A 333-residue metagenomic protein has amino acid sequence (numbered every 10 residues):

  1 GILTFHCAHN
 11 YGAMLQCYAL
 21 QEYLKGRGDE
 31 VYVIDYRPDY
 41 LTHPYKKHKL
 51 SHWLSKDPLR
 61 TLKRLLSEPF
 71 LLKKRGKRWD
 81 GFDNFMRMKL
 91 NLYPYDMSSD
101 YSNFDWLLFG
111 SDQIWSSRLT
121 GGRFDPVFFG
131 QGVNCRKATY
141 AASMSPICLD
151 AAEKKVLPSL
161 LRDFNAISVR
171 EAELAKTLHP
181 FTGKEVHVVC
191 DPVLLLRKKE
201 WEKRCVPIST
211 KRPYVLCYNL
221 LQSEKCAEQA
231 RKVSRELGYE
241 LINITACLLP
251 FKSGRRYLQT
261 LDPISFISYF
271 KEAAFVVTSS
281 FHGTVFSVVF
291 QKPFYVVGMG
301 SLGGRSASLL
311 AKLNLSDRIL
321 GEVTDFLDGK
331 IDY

Functional and structural regions predicted by a protein language model:
I2-Y11, L15-S159: Aromatic- and Gly/Pro-rich donor/ligand-binding loops that form nucleotide- or phosphate-bearing donor binding pockets
K89-W106, W115-G122, A141-Y214, N219-L220: A nucleotide-sugar donor-handling region in carbohydrate enzymes
F109, V169, V277-T278: Short beta-strand scaffold positions
R136, T210-V215, Y239-E240: Charged active-site motifs of nucleotide-sugar-dependent glycosyltransferases
A138-S145, T177-L178, N219-L220, C226-D262 (+1 more regions): Catalytic donor nucleotide-activated moiety binding site of glycosyltransferases and closely related
V186-L194, K198, A246-C247, F251-S279 (+1 more regions): Donor nucleotide-activated moiety binding/catalytic core segment of transferases that use nucleotide-activated donors
Y269-L309: A donor-sugar binding/catalytic signature common to diverse glycosyltransferases and related nucleotide-sugar
A311-Y333: Leloir-type glycosyltransferase catalytic cores
